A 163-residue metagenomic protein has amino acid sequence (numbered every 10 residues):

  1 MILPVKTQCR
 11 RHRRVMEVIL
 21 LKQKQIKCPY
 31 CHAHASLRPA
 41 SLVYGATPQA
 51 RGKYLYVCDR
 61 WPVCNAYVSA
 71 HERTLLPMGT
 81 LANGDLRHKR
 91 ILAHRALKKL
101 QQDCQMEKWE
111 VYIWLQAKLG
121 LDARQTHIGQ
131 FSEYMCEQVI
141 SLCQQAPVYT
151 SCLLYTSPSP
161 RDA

Functional and structural regions predicted by a protein language model:
L21-K27, R51-Y54: Short metal-coordination and nucleic-acid-contact micro-motifs, chiefly zinc-binding Cys/His arrays
C28-C31, C58-W61: Short cysteine-rich clusters marking metal-coordination/redox-active sites
A33-P48: Short recognition patches in nucleic-acid-associated and regulatory proteins
D59-A82: Short metal-binding segments enriched for Cys and/or His
K89-C104: Positively charged, polyanion-binding regions of nucleic-acid-associated proteins
K118, D122-V139: Short, compact, well-ordered microdomains
E137-S151: Long, highly charged low-complexity segments enriched in Glu/Asp and Lys/Arg with interspersed Ser/Thr
Y155-A163: Single conserved hydrophobic/aromatic residue that forms the stacking wall/gate of nucleotide- or nucleobase-binding
